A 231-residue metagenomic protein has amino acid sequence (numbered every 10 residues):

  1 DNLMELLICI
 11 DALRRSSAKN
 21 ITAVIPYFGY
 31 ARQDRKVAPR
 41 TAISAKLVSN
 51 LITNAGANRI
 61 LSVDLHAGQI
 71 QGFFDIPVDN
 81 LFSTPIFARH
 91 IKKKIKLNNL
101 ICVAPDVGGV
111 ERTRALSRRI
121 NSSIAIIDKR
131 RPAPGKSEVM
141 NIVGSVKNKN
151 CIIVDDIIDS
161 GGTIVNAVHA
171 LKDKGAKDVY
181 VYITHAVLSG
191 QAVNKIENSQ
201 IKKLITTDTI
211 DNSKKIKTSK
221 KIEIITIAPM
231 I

Functional and structural regions predicted by a protein language model:
D1-I231: PRPP-associated nucleotide enzymes
